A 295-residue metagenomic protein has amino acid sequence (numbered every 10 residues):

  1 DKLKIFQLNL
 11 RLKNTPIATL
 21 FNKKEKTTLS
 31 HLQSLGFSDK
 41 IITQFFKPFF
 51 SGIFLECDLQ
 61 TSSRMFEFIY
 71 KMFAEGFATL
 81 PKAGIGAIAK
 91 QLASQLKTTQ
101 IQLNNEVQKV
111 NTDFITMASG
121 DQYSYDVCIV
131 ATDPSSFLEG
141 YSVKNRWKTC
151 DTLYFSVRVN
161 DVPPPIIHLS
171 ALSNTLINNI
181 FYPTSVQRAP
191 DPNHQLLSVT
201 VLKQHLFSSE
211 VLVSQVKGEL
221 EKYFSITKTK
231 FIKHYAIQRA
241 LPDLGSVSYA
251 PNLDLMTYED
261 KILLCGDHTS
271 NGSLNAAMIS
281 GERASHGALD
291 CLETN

Functional and structural regions predicted by a protein language model:
D1-L59, K71-E75: Mobile amphipathic helical/loop "lid" adjacent to a hydrophobic cofactor/ligand pocket
F21, E25, I42-T43, P81-I85 (+3 more regions): Generic structural signal for well-ordered, non-membrane alpha-helical segments in soluble metabolic enzymes
F66-F114, Y123, V127: Helical element adjacent to the flavin cofactor pocket in flavoenzyme catalytic cores
N104-E106, L169, P183, H234-I237 (+1 more regions): Conserved beta-strand termini and adjacent loop/short-helix elements that scaffold enzyme active sites in alpha/beta
Q108-S214, G218-Y223: Mid-domain catalytic core of redox enzymes that form a hydrophobic substrate pocket/lid adjacent to a catalytic redox
Q187-N295: Conserved flavin/dinucleotide-binding core of flavoenzymes
